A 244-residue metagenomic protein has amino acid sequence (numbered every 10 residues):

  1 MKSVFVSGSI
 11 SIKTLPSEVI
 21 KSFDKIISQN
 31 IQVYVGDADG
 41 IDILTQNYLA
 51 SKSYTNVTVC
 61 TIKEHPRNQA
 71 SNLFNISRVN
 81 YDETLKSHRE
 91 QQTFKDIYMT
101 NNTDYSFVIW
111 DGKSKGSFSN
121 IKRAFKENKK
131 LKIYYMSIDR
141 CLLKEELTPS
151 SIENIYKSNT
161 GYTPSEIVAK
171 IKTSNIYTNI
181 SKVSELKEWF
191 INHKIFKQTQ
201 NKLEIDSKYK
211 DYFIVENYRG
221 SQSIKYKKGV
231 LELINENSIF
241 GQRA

Functional and structural regions predicted by a protein language model:
M1-K2, L147, Q242-A244: Short, Lys/Arg-enriched, disordered terminal segments
K2-I10, G36: Short, hydrophobic/glycine-enriched beta-strand segments
S3, V57-T58, Y212-F213: Structural motif
I12-E146: Acidic/glycine-enriched connector segments
E145-K157: Surface-exposed beta-loop interaction hotspot
N154-E166, K170-I180, S184-A244: Positively charged, aromatic-accented nucleic-acid-binding surfaces
